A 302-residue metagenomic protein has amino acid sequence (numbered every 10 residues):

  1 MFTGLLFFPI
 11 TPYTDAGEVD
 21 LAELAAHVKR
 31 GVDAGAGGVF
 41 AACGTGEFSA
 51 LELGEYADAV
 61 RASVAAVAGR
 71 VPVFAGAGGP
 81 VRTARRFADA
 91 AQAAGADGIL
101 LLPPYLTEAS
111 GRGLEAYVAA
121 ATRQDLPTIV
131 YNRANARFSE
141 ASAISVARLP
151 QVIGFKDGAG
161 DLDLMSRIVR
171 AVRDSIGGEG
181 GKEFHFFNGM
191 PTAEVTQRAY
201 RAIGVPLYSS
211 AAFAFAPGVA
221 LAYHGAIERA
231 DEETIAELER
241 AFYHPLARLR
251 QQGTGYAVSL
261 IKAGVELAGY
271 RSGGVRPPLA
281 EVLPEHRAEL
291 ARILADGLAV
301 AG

Functional and structural regions predicted by a protein language model:
M1, E179-G181, V265: Catalytic cores of TIM-barrel enzymes
M1-R137, A143, A280: Active-site beta->alpha loop and helix N-cap motifs at the rims of alpha/beta catalytic domains
L6-P12, A34-G35, A202-A212, A216-G302: C-terminal alpha-helical cap/extension of soluble enzyme domains
A34, D58, A62-V67, A90-A94 (+7 more regions): Alpha-helical structural signal in soluble globular domains
Y56, V60, A84, A143 (+3 more regions): A general structural signal for well-ordered alpha-helical segments in protein cores
Q124, A134-L246, R250-T254: Catalytic alpha/beta core domains of metabolic enzymes, predominantly
T128, V152, R276: Glycine-rich phosphate-binding "P-loop"
